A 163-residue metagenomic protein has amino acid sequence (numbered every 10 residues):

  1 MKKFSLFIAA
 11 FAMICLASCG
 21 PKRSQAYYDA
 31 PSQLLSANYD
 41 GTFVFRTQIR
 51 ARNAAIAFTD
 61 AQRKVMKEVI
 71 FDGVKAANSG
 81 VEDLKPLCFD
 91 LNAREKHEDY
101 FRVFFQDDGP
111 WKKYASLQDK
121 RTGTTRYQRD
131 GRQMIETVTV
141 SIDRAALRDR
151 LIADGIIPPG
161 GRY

Functional and structural regions predicted by a protein language model:
M1-I8: Bacterial N-terminal signal peptides that target proteins for export
K3, C15-S18: N-terminal leader/targeting segments
I8-C15: Bacterial N-terminal signal peptides
C19-Y163: Domain-level marker for long, solvent-exposed, non-transmembrane regions
